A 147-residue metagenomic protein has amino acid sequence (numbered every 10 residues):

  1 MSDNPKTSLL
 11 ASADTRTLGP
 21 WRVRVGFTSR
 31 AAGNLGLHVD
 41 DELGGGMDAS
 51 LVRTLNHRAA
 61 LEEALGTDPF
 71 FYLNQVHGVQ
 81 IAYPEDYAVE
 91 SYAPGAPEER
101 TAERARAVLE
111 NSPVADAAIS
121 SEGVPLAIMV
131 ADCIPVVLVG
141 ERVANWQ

Functional and structural regions predicted by a protein language model:
M1-Q147: Active-site microenvironment for binding and transforming phosphate-containing groups
